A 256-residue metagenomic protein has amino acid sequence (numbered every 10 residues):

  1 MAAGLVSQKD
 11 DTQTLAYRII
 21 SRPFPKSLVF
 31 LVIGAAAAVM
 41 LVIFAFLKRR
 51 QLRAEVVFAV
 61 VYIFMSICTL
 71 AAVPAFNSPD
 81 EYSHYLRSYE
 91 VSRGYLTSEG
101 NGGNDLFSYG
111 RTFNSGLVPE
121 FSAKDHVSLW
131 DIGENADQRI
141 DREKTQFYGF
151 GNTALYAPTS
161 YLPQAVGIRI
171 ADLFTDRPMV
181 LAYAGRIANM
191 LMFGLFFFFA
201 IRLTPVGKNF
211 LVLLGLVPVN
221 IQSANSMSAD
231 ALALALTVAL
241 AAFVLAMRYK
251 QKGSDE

Functional and structural regions predicted by a protein language model:
G4-F30, I168-M179: Short, aromatic-rich amphipathic segments at membrane interfaces that lie adjacent to a transmembrane helix or signal
F24-I67: Start-transfer (signal-anchor) and selected internal transmembrane alpha helices of multi-pass inner/ER membrane
V42-I43, V180-V206: Transmembrane-helix motifs of polytopic, lipid-linked glycan transferases
L52-R53, D176-M179, F198-P218: Transmembrane-helix signature of polytopic, membrane-embedded enzymes that assemble or transfer cell-envelope glycans
Y62, M190, G207-A224, A231-K250 (+1 more regions): Membrane-embedded helix bundles of polyisoprenyl
C68-Y82: Helix-to-loop transition at the C-terminal end of transmembrane segments
R93-A184: Interfacial juxtamembrane loops and adjacent helix segments that form the catalytic/substrate-binding surfaces
A154, P158, L162, F174-F193 (+1 more regions): Aromatic- and kink-enriched transmembrane "portal" helix at the membrane-lumen/periplasm boundary that abuts
